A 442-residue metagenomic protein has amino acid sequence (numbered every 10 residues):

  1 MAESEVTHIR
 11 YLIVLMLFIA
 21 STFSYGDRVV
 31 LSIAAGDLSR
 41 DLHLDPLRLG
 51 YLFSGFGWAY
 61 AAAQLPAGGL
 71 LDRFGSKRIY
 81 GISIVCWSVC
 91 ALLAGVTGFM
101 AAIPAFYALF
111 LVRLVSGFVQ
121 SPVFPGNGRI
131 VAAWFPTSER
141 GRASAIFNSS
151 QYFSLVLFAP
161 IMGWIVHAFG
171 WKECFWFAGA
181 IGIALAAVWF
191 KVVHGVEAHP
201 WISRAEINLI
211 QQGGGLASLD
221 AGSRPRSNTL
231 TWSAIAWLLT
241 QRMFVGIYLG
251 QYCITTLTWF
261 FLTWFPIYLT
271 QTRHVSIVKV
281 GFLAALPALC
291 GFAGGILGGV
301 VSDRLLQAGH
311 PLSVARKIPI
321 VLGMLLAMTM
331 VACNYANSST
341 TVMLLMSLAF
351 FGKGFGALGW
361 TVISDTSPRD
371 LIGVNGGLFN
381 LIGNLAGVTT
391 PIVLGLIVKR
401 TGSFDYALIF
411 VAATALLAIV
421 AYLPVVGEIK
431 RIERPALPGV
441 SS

Functional and structural regions predicted by a protein language model:
L31-A35, W237-I296, G356, W360 (+2 more regions): Extracytoplasmic gate region of multi-pass secondary transporters
S54-G69, A285-G298: Central cavity-lining transmembrane alpha-helices of secondary-active solute carriers, predominantly the Major
V85-A102, M324-N337: C-terminal ends and interior cores of transmembrane alpha-helices in multi-pass membrane transporters/permeases
C90, P104-P122, T340-G356: Hydrophobic core of transmembrane alpha-helices in multi-pass small-molecule transporters, especially MFS/SLC-type
V112-Y152: Cytoplasmic helix-loop-helix junction between adjacent transmembrane helices in 12-TM secondary transporters
F147-P200: Helix-loop-helix hairpin linking two adjacent transmembrane segments in secondary transporters
G295, S364-T401: A late C-terminal transmembrane helix in Major Facilitator Superfamily
S313-G359: C-terminal transmembrane helical hairpin of 12-TM major facilitator-type secondary transporters
